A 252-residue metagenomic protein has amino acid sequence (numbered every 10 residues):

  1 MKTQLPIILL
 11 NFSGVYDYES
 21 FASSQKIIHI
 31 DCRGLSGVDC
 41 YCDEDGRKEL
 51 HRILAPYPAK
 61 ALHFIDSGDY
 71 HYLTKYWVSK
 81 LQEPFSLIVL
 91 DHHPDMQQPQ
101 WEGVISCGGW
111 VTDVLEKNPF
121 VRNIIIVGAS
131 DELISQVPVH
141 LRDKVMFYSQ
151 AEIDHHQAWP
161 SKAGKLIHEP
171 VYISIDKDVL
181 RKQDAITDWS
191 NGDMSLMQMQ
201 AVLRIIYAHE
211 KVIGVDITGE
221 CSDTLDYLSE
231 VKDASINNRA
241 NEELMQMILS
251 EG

Functional and structural regions predicted by a protein language model:
K2-I65, D69-S86, I125-L133, V139-G252: Catalytic cores of soluble, metal-dependent hydrolases
S67-N123: Hydrophobic alpha-helical segments and helix pairs
